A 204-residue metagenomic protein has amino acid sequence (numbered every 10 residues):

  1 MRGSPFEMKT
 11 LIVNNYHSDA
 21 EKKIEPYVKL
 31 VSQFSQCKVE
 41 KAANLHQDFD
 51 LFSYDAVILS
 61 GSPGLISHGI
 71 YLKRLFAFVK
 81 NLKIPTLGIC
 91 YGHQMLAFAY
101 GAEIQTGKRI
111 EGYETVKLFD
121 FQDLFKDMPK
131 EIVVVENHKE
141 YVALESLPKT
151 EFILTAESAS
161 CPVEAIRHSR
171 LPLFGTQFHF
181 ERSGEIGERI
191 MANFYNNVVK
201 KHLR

Functional and structural regions predicted by a protein language model:
F6-E21, P26, L30, F34 (+4 more regions): Amide-donor transfer/coupling interface in amidating biosynthetic enzymes
V13-N15, A42, Y91: Cofactor-binding loop segments of dinucleotide-utilizing enzymes, especially the Rossmann-like FAD- and NAD(P)+-binding
V28-L87: Flexible gly/pro-rich beta->alpha loop and the following alpha-helix that scaffold active-site loops
L45-Q47, Q94, E111-G112: Positions that flank functional sites
K80-G101: Catalytic nucleophile loop
I104: Glycine- (often His-adjacent) and acidic-residue-rich active-site loop that binds/positions the CoA thioester
